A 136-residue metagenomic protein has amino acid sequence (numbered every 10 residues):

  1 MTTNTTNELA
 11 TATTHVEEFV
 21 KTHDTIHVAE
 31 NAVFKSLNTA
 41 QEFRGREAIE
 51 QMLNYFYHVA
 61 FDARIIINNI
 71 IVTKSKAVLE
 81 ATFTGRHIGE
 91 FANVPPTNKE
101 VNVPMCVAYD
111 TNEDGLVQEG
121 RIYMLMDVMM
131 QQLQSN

Functional and structural regions predicted by a protein language model:
M1-N136: C-terminal and inter-domain tail/linker signature
